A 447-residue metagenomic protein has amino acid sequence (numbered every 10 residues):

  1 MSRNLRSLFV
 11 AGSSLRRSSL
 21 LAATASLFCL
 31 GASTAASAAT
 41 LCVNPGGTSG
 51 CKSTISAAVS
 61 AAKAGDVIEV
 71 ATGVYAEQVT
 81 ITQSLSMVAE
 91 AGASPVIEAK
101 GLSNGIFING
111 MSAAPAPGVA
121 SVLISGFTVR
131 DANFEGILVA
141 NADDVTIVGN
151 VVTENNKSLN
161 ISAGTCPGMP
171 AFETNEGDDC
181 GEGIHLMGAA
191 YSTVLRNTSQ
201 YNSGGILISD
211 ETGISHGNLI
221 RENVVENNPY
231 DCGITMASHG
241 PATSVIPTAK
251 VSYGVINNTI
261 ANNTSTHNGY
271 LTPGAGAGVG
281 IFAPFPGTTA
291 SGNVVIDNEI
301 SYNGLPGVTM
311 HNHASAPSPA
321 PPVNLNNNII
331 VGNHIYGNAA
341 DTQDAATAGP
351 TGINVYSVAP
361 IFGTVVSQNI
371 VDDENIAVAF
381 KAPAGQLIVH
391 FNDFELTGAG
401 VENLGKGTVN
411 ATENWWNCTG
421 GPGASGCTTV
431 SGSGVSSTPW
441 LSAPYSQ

Functional and structural regions predicted by a protein language model:
S19-G31: Bacterial N-terminal signal peptides
T34-A57, A61, T72, Q447: Right-handed parallel beta-helix/beta-solenoid
G47, V67, L85-N133, N156 (+5 more regions): Right-handed parallel beta-helix/beta-spiral solenoid domain characteristic of secreted/periplasmic
S53-A61, Y75-Q83, M87, I97-E98 (+2 more regions): Short, T/G/N/S-enriched strand-turn elements that build extracellular solenoid repeat scaffolds
K63, T82-S84, G92, M111 (+26 more regions): Parallel beta-helix/beta-solenoid
A99-A114, D131-V139, I161-G188, Q200-S215 (+7 more regions): Extracellular beta-strand/beta-solenoid scaffold signature
S244, S318, Q343, A348 (+1 more regions): Functionally critical loop-and-helix segments that line ligand-binding/catalytic clefts of soluble enzyme domains
